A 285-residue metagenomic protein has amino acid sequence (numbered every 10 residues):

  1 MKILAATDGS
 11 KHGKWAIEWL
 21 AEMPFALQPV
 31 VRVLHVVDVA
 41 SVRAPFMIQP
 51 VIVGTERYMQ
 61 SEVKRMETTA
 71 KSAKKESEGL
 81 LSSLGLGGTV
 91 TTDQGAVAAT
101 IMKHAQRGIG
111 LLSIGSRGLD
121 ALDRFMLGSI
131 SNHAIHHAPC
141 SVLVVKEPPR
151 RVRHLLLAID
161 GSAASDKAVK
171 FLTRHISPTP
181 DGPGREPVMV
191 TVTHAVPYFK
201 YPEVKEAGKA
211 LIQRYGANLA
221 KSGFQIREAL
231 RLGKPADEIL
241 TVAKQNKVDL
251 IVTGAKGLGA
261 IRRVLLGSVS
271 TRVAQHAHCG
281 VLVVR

Functional and structural regions predicted by a protein language model:
M1-R57, L84-L86, R150-A207, Q213 (+1 more regions): Small/aliphatic-rich secondary-structure junction motif
H12, D38-S41, R57-Q60, K64 (+3 more regions): Structural beta-alpha unit
E18, K75, N132, K170 (+3 more regions): Active-site phosphate/pyrophosphate- and oxyanion-stabilizing loops and adjacent acidic/basic residues in soluble
R32-L34, T91, S113, L143 (+4 more regions): Hydrophobic/aromatic beta-strand patches that form the interior of the parallel beta-sheet core in alpha/beta enzyme
M59, V63-A70, L127, V204-K209 (+1 more regions): Amphipathic, non-transmembrane alpha-helical scaffold segments
E76, T100, S129-I130, A207 (+3 more regions): Short Gly/charged-rich anion-binding patches and loops
A98-P149, V242-R285: Gly/Ser-rich helix-loop-strand patches that form or flank binding pockets for ribonucleotide-derived cofactors
